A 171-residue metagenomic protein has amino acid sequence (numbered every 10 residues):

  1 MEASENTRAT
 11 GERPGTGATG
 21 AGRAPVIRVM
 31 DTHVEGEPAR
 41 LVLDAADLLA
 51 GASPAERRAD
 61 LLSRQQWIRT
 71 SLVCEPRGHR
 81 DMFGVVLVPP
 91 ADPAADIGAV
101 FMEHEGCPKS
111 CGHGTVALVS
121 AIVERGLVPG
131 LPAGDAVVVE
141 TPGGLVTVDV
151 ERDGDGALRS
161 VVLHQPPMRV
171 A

Functional and structural regions predicted by a protein language model:
E2-R169: A glycine-rich beta-to-alpha transition motif near the start of alpha/beta enzyme domains, typified by
